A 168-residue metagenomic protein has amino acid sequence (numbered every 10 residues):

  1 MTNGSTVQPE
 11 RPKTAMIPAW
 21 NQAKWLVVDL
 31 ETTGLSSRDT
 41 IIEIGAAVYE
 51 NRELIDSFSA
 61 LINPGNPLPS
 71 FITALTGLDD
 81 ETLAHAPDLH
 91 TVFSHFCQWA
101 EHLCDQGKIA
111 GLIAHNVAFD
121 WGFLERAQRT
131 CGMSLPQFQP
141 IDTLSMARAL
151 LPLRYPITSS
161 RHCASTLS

Functional and structural regions predicted by a protein language model:
T2-Q137, L153, I157-L167: Conserved non-catalytic scaffold segment of RNase H-like nuclease domains
S134-R148: Conserved beta-strand -> loop -> alpha-helix junction used to position metal-binding or nucleic-acid-contacting
